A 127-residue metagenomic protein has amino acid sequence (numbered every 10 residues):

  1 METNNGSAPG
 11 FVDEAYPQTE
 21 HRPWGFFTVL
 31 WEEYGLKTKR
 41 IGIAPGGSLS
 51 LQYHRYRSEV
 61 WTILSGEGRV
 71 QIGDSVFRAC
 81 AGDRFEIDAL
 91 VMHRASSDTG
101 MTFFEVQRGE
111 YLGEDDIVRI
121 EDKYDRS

Functional and structural regions predicted by a protein language model:
E2-H21, R94, D98-S127: Double-stranded beta-helix
A15-Y53, R57: A short glycine-rich, His/Asp/Glu-containing loop-to-beta-strand
R40, V60, D74-F77: Short, surface-exposed secondary-structure edge patches
L49, S58, F77, H93 (+1 more regions): Glycine-centered loop/turn positions within well-structured domains that cap or flank conserved ligand/cofactor-binding
S50-L51, V70-I72, E105: Short hydrophobic/aromatic-rich beta-strand segments that constitute the beta-sheet cores of beta-sandwich/beta-barrel
Y56-R69: Glycine- and acidic-residue-biased ligand/ion/polar-headgroup-sensing regions
G73-M92: Short acidic-glycine-tyrosine-enriched beta hairpin
